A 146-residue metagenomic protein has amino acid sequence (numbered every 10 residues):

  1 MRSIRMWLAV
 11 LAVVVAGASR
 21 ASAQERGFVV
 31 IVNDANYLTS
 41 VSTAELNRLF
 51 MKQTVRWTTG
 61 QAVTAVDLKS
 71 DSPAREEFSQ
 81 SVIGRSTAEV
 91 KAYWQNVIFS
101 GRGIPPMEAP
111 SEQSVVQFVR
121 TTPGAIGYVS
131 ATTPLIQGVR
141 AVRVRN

Functional and structural regions predicted by a protein language model:
M1-R5: Positively charged n-region of N-terminal signal peptides that target proteins for export
W7-A16: Bacterial N-terminal signal peptides
A18-A23: Sec/Tat signal peptide C-region and signal peptidase I cleavage site
Q24-N146: Exported/periplasmic ABC-transporter solute-binding proteins
